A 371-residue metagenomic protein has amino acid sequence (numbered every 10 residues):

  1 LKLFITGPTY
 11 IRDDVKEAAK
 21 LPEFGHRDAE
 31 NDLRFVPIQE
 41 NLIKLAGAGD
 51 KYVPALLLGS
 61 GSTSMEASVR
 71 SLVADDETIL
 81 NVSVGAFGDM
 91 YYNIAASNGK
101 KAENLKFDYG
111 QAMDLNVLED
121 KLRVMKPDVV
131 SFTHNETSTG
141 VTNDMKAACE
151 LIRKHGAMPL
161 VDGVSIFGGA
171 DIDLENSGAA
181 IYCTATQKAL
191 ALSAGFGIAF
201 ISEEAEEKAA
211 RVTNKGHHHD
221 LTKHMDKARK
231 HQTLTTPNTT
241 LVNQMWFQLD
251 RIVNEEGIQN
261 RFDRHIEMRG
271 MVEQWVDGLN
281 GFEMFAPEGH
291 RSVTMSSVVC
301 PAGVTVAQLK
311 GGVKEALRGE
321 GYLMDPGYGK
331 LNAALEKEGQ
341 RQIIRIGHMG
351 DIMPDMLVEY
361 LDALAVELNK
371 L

Functional and structural regions predicted by a protein language model:
L1-A29: N-terminal "arm"/small-domain region of PLP-dependent enzymes with the aminotransferase-like
Y10-I11, Q187-W275, P287, I352: Active-site C-terminal subdomain of aminotransferase-like
A18-S64, A86, M90-I94: Conserved N-terminal alpha-helix of the aminotransferase class I/II PLP-enzyme fold
V73-D89: Conserved PLP-anchoring active-site segment centered on the Schiff-base-forming lysine
M113-G168, I181: Active-site phosphate-binding strand-loop segment of PLP-dependent enzymes
E175-Q187: Conserved active-site segment immediately N-terminal to the catalytic lysine that forms the internal aldimine
D277, G281-P287, R291-R345, I352-M356: Conserved C-terminal alpha-helix-loop-beta "cap" of PLP-dependent enzymes that closes/shapes the active-site mouth
